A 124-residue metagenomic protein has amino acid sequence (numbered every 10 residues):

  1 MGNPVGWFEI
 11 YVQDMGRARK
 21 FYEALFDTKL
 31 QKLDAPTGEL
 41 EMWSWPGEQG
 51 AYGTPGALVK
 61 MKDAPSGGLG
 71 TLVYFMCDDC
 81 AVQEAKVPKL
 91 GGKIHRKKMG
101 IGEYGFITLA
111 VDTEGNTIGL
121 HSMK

Functional and structural regions predicted by a protein language model:
G2, E9-G53: Core segments of cupin and vicinal oxygen chelate
N3-G6, I10, Q31-A35, E84-K124: Vicinal oxygen chelate
M42, P55, I107-L109: Short hydrophobic/aromatic beta-strand element in the GNAT-like acyltransferase core that lines or flanks the acyl-donor
S44, K62-D63: Domain-length accessory/inserted modules outside core catalytic folds
G50-P55, E114-I118: Short, charged/polar, Gly/Pro-enriched secondary-structure boundary elements
P65-P88: Mid-chain, well-packed structural core segment of small domains
